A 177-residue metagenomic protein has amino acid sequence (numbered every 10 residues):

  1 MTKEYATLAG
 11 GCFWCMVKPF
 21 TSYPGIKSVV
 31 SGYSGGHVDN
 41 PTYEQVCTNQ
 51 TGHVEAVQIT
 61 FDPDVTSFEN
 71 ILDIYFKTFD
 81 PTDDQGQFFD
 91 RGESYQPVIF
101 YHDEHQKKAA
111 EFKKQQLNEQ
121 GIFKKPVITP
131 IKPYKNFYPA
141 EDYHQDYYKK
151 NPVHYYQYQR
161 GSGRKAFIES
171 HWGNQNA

Functional and structural regions predicted by a protein language model:
M1-A177: Flexible coil/turn and secondary-structure edge motifs
